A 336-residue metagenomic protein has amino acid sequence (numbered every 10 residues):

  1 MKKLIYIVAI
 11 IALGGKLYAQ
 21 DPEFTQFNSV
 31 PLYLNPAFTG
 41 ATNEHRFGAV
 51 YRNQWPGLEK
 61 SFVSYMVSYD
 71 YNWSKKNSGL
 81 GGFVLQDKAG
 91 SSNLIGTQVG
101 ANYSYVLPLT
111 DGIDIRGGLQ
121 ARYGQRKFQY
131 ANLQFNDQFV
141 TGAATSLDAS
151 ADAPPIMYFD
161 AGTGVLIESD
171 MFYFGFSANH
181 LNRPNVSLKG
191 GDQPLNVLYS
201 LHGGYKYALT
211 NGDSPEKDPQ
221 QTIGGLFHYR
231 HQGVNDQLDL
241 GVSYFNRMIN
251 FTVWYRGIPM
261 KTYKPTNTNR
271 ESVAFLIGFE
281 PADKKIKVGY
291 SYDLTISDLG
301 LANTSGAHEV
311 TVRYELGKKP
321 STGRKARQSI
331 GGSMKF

Functional and structural regions predicted by a protein language model:
L4-L13: Sec-dependent N-terminal signal peptides
Q20-F336: Subset of outer-membrane beta-barrel
